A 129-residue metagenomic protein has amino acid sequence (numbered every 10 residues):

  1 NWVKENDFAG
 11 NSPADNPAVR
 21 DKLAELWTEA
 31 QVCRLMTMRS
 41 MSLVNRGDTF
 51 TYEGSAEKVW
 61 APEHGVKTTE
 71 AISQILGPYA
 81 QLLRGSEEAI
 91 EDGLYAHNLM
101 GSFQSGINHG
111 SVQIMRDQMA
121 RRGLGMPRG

Functional and structural regions predicted by a protein language model:
N1-G129: Alpha-helical interface subdomain recognition
